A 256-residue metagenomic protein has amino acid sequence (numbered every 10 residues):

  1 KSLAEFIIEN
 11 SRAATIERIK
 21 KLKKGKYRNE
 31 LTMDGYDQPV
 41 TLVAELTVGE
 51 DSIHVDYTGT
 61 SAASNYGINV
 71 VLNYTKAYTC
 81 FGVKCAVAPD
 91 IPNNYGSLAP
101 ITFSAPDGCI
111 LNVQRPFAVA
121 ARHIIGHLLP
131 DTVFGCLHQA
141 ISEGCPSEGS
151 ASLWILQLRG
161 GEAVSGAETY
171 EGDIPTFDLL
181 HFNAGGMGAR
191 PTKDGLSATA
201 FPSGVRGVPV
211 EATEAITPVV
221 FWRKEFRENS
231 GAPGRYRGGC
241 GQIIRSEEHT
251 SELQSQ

Functional and structural regions predicted by a protein language model:
K1-S251, S255: Glycine/proline-enriched, intrinsically flexible loops and inter-domain linkers
